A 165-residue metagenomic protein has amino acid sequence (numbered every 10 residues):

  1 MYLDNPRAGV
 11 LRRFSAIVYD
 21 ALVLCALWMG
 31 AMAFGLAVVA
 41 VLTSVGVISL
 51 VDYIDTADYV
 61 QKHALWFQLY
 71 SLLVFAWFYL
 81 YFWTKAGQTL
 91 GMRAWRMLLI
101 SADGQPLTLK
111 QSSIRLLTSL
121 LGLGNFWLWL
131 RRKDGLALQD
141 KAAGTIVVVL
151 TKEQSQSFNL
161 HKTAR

Functional and structural regions predicted by a protein language model:
D4-L11, S15, A21, F78-M92 (+1 more regions): Juxtamembrane cytosolic face of transmembrane helices
L11-R12, I17-W28, T56-Y59: Generic detector of contiguous secondary-structure segments
A21-A33, F67, S71-F75, S119 (+1 more regions): Hydrophobic alpha-helical transmembrane segments in multi-pass membrane proteins
M29-L72: Membrane-helix interface segments in multi-pass membrane proteins
R93-S101: Juxtamembrane inter-helical linkers in multi-pass membrane proteins
